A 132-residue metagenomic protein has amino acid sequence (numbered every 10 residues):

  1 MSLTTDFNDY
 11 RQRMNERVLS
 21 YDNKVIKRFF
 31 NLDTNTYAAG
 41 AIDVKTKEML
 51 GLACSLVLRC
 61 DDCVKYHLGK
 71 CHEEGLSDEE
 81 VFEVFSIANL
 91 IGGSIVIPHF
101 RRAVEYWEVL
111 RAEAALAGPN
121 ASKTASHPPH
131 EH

Functional and structural regions predicted by a protein language model:
M1-T46, H99-H132: Acidic, glycine/proline-rich low-complexity segments that act as flexible tails and inter-domain linkers
F29, D33, M49-L56, V84-I91: Short alpha-helical scaffolding segments that buttress acidic/His motifs in well-ordered protein cores
N35-A38, G69, E73, L90: General structural signal for alpha-helix termini and helix-helix connectors
Y37, L58-C60, G92-G93: A short hydrophobic/aromatic micro-motif that marks alpha-helical segments and, especially, helix-coil
K45-M49, C63: Short connector loops at helix/strand junctions that flank enzyme active sites, especially segments positioning acidic
L56-S86: Mid-chain, well-packed structural core segment of small domains
F82-E83, I87-E108: C-terminal structural segments of small proteins and small subunits
